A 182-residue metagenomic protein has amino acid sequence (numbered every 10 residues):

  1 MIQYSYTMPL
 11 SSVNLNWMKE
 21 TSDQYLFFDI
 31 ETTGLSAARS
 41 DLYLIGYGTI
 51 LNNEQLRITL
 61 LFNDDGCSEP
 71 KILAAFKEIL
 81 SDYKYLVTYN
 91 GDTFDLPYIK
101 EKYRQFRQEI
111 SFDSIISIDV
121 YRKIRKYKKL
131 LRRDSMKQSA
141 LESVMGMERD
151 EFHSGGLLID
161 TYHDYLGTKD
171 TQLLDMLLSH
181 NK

Functional and structural regions predicted by a protein language model:
M1-D23: N-terminal accessory regions of nucleic-acid-interacting proteins
W17-E20, S36-A38, F76-D82: Short, charge-rich binding segments
Q24-T33, N181: Two-metal-ion RNase H-like nuclease active-site motif
T32, L60-N63, L173: Surface-exposed cleft-lining segments at the edges of enzyme active sites
T32, S36-N52, L56-I58: RNase H-like nuclease fold core
L56-S143: Conserved DEDDh/DEDDy metal-dependent 3′-5′ exonuclease domain
A140-K182: Acidic, Mg2+-coordinating catalytic module of metal-dependent nucleases/exonucleases that use a two-metal-ion mechanism
